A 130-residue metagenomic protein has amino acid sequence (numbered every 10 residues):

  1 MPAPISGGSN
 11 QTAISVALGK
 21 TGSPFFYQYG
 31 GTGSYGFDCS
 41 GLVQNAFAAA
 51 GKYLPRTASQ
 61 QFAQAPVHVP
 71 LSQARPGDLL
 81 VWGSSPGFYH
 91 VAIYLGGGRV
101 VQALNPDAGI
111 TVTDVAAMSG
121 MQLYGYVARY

Functional and structural regions predicted by a protein language model:
M1-F25, A49, S119-Y130: Intrinsically disordered, low-complexity, Pro/Ser/Thr/Asn/Gly/Ala-rich spacer/linker segments adjacent to signal
A3-P4, G22-P76: Catalytic cysteine-centered active-site loop
S15-G19, Q44, Q102: Generic alpha-helical structural context detector
A17, T21, A50, D78-V81 (+2 more regions): Generic helix-packing signal
F26-Q28, L54-P55, D78-W82, V91-Y94 (+1 more regions): Structural recognition of the beta-strand scaffold that forms the well-ordered cores of secreted hydrolase catalytic
C39, Y89-H90: Zn2+-dependent peptidoglycan hydrolase active-site motif and core
V67-L71, S84, Y89, L95-Y130: Aromatic- and glycine-rich peptidoglycan recognition patches
